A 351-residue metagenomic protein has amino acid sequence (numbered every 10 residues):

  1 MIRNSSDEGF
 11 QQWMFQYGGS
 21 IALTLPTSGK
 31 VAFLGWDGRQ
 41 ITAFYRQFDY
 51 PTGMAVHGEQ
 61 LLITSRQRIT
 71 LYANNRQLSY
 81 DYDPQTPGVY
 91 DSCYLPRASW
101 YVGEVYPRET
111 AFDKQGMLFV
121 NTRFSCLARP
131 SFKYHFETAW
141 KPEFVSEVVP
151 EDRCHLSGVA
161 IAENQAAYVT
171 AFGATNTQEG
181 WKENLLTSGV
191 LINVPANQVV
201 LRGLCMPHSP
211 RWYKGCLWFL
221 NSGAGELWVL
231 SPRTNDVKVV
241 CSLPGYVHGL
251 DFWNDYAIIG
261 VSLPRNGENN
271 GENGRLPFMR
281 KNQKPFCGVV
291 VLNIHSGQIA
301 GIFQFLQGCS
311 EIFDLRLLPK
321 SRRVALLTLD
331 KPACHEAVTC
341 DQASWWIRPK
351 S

Functional and structural regions predicted by a protein language model:
N4-M14, F48-Q60, W100-G116, V145-A167 (+4 more regions): Beta-rich, blade/repeat-based domains predominating in secreted/periplasmic proteins but also intracellular
S5-G9, L204-I294: Loop/turn-rich, solvent-exposed surfaces of beta-rich toroidal or solenoidal domains
S6-G18, T70-P84, V169-L186, I259-K284 (+2 more regions): Short, conserved, GDST-rich strand-edge loop motifs in beta-rich repeat architectures
L23-P26, L62-R68, F112, L118-F124 (+8 more regions): Conserved beta-strand positions in repeat-built beta-propeller and related beta-rich domains
R39-E109: Blade-loop segments of beta-propeller domains
Q40-Y45, L95-W100, E137-V149, A196-R202 (+2 more regions): A short beta-strand motif characteristic of beta-propeller blades
Y82-S157: Asp-box/WD-like beta-propeller blade repeats and closely related beta-sheet repeat scaffolds
F286-G288, I294-S351: Blade-level signature of beta-propeller repeat domains, shared across WD40, Kelch, NHL, RCC1 and BNR/Asp-box propellers
